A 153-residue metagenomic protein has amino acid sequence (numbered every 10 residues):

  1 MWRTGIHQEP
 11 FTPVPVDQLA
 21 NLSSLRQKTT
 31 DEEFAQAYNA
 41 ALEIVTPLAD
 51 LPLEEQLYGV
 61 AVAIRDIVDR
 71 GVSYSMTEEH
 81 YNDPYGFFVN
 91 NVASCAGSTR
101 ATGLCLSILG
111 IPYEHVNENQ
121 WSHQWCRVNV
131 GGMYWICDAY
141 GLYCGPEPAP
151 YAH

Functional and structural regions predicted by a protein language model:
M1-E43, G110-I111, G141: Linear, non-domain "peripheral" regions
T4, R70, Y85, V130-G131: Feature targets compositionally biased, intrinsically disordered low-complexity regions with long contiguous runs
Q18-N21, L53, V116: Terminal low-complexity, poorly structured segments
Q27-F87: Secondary-structure boundary elements
L57-V60, N90-L106: Active-site nucleophilic cysteine motif
Y74-S94, T99, Y113-S122: Catalytic cysteine-centered active-site loop
G97-H153: Hydrophobic/aromatic-rich core segments of domains that either
